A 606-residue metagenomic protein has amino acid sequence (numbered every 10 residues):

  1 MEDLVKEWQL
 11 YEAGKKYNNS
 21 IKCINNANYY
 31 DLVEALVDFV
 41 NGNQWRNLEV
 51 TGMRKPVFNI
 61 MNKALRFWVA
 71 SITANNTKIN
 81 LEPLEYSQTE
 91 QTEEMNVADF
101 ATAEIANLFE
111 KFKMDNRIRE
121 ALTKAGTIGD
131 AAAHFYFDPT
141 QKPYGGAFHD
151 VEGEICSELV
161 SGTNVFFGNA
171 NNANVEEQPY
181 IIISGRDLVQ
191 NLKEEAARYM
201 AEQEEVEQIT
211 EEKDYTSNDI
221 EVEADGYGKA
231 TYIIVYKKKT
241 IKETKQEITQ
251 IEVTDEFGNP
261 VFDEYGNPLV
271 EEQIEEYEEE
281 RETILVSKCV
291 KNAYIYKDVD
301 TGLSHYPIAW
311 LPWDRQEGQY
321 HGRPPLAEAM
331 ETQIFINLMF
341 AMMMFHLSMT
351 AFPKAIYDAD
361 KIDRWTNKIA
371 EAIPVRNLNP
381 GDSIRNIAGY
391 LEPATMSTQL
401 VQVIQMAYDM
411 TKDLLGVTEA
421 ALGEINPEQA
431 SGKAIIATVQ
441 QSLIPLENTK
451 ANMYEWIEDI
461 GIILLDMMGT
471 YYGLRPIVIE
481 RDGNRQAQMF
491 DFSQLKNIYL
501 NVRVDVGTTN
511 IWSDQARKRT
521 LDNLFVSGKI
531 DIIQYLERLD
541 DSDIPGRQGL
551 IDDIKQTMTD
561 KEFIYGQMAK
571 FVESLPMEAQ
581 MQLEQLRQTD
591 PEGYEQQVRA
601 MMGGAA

Functional and structural regions predicted by a protein language model:
M1-C23, Y30-L32, V37, G42 (+8 more regions): C-terminal anchoring/interaction modules
M1-I284, C289-K291, Q399, V403-M406 (+2 more regions): Extended, helix-rich architectural segments
G129, S161, G228, N292 (+6 more regions): Glycine-centered flexibility motif
S304-H305, G318: Hydrophobic/aromatic interaction determinants used to assemble and anchor large protein complexes
L311-D314, R323: Protruding loop/beta-arch "assembly-hinge" segments enriched in small, turn-prone residues
M330-Q333: Conserved short S/T/G-enriched processing/targeting/catalytic segments and their helical context
